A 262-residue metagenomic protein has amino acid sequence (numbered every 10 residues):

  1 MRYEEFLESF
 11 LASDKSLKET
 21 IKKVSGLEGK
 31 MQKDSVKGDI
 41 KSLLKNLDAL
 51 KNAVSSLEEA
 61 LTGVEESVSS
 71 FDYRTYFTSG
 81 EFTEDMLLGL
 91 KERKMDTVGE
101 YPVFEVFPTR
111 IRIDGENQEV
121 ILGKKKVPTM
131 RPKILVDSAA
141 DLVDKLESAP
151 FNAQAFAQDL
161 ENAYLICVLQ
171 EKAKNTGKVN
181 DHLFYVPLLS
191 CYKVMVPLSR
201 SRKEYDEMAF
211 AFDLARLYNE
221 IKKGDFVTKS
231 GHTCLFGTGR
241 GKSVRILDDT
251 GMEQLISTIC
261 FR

Functional and structural regions predicted by a protein language model:
M1-P150: Long, compositionally biased intrinsically disordered regions
F71-E84, L88-R93, T97-F104, K172-V186 (+2 more regions): Short glycine-rich, low-complexity/disordered patches
Y73-F77, K193-E204: Short helix-coil junctions and helix-kink-helix linkers
R131-P132, N152, P187, D206: Alpha-helix initiation/capping motif
S138-D141, A155, D159, A209: Exposed alpha-helical structural elements
P150-R200: Positively charged, polyanion-binding regions of nucleic-acid-associated proteins
R202-I221: Short amphipathic alpha-helical interaction segments
R216-R262: C-terminal engagement modules used by replication, chromatin/transcription, nuclear envelope/ESCRT, and ubiquitin
